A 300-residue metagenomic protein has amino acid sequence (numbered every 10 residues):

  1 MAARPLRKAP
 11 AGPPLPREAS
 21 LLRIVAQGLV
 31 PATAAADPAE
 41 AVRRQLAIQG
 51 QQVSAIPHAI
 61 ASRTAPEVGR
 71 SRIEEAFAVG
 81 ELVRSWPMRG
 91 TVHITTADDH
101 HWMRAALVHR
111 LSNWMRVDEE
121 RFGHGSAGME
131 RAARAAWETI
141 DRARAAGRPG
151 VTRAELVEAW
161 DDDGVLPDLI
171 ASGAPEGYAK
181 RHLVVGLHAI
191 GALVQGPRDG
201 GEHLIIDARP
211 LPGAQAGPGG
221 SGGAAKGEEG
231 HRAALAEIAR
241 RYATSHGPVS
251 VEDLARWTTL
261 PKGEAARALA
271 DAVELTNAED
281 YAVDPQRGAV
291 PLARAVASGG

Functional and structural regions predicted by a protein language model:
M1-L169: Phosphate-backbone binding and catalysis cores of DNA-processing enzymes
I73-E74, R181-V185, A266-V273: Short, hydrophobic-biased segments on the C-terminal half of alpha helices that form "recognition helices"
A78-P87, T91-V92, A189-R198, V273-D280: A short, conserved structural fragment
P87-W102, P197-A214, A282: Accessory beta->alpha helical hairpin/"wing" motif in late/C-terminal subdomains of nucleic-acid enzymes
H100-A105, P212-A216, V290-G300: Short, charged/polar, Gly/Pro-enriched secondary-structure boundary elements
D141-R144, E252, A270, R287: Long, charge-rich, low-complexity alpha-helical segments
I170-A265: Loop-centered beta-sheet repeat module
E274-G300: Non-catalytic regulatory appendages
